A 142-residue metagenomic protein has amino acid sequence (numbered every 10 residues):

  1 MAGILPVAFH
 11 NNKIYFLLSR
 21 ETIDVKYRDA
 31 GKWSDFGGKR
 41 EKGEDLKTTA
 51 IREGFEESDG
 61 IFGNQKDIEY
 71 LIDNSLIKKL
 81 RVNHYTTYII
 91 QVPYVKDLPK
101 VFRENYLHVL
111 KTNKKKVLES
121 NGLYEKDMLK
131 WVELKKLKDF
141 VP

Functional and structural regions predicted by a protein language model:
M1-D35: N-terminal strand-loop-strand
G38-P142: Unchanged
